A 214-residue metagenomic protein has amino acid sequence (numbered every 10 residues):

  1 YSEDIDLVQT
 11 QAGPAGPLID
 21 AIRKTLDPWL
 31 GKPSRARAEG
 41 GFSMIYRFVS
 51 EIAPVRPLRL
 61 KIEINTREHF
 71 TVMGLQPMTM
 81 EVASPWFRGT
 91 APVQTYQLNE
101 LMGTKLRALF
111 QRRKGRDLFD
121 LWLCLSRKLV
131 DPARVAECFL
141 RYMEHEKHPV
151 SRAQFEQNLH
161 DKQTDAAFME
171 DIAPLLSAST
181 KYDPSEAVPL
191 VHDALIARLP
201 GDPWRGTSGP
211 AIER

Functional and structural regions predicted by a protein language model:
Y1-E3: Glycine-rich loop at the start of a catalytic domain that most often binds anionic cofactors/ligands
I5, T10-R214: Structured mid-to-C-terminal alpha-helical surface segments
